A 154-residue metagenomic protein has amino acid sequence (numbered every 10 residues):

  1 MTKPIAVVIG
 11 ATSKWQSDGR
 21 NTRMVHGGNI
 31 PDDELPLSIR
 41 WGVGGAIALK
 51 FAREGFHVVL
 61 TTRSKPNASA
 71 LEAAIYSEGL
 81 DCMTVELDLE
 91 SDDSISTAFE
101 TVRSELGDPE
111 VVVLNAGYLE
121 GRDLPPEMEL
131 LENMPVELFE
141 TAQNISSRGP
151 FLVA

Functional and structural regions predicted by a protein language model:
M1-V59: Canonical Rossmann dinucleotide-binding motif of NAD(H)/NADP(H)-dependent dehydrogenases/reductases, specifically
V8-G10, L114-N115, S146, A154: Structural signature of the Rossmann-like NAD(P)-dependent dehydrogenase/reductase core
P66, E86-A98, V136: The beta1-alpha1 cofactor-binding region of Rossmann-like NAD(H)/NADP(H)-dependent oxidoreductases
C82-T84: Hydrophobic/aromatic anchor residues within beta-strands of the central parallel beta-sheet of Rossmann-like
A98, V113, A142, V153-A154: Hydrophobic positions on the long internal alpha-helix of Rossmann-like NAD(P)-dependent oxidoreductase domains
V102-D108: Glycine-rich phosphate-binding loop signature in dinucleotide/nucleotide-binding domains
E110, Y118, E132-F151: Catalytic Tyr-X3-Lys loop
N115-E127: Conserved NAD(P)H cofactor-binding loop of Rossmann-fold oxidoreductase domains
